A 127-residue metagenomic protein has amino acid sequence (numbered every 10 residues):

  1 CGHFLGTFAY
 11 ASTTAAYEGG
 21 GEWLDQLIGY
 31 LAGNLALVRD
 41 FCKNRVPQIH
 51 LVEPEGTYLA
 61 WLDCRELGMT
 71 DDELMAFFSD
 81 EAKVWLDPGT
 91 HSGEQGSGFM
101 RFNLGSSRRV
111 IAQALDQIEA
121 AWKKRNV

Functional and structural regions predicted by a protein language model:
C1-V127: PLP-dependent class I/II
